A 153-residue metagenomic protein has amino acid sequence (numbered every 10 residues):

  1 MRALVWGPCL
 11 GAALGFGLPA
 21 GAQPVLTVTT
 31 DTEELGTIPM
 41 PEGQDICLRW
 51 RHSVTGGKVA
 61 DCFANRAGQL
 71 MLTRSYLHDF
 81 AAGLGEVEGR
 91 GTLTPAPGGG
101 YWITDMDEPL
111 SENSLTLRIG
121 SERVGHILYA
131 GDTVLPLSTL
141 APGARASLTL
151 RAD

Functional and structural regions predicted by a protein language model:
M1-A3: Positively charged n-region of N-terminal signal peptides that target proteins for export
G7-G15: Bacterial N-terminal signal peptides
A20-A22: Boundary at the C-terminal end of the N-terminal hydrophobic targeting segment
P24-E86: N-terminal secretory signal peptides
I46, L70-T73, L84-D153: Mature, soluble, non-transmembrane domains
